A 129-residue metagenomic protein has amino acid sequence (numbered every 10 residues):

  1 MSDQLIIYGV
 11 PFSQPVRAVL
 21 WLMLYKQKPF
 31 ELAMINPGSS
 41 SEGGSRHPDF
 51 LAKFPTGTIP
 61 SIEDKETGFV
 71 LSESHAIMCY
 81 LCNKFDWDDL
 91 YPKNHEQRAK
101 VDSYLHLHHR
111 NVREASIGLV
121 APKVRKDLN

Functional and structural regions predicted by a protein language model:
M1-L128: GST-like domain detector, emphasizing the conserved glutathione-binding G-site in the N-terminal thioredoxin-like
